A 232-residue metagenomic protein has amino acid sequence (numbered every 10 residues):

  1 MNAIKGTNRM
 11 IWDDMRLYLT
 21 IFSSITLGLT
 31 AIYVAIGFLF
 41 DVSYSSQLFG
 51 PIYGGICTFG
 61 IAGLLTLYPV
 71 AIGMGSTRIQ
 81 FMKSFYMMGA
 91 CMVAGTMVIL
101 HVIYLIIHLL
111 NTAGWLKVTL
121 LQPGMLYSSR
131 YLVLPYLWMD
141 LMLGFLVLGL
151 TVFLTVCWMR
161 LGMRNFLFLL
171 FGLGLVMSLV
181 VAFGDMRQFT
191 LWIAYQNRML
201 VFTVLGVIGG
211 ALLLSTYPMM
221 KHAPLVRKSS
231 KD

Functional and structural regions predicted by a protein language model:
M1-P69, Q80-D232: Hydrophobic alpha-helical transmembrane segments of membrane proteins
G73-S76: Short helix-to-coil transition segments within interhelical loops that connect adjacent transmembrane helices
